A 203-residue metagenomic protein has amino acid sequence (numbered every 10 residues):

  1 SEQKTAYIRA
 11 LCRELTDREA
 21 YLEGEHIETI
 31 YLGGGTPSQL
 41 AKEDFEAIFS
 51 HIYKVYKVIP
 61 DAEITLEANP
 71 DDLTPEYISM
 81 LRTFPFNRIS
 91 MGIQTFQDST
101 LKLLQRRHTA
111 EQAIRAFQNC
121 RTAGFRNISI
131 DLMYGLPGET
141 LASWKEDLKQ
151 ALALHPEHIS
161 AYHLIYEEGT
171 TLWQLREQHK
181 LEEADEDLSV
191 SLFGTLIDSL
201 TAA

Functional and structural regions predicted by a protein language model:
E2-Y21, E25-A203: C-terminal scaffold of the Radical SAM
